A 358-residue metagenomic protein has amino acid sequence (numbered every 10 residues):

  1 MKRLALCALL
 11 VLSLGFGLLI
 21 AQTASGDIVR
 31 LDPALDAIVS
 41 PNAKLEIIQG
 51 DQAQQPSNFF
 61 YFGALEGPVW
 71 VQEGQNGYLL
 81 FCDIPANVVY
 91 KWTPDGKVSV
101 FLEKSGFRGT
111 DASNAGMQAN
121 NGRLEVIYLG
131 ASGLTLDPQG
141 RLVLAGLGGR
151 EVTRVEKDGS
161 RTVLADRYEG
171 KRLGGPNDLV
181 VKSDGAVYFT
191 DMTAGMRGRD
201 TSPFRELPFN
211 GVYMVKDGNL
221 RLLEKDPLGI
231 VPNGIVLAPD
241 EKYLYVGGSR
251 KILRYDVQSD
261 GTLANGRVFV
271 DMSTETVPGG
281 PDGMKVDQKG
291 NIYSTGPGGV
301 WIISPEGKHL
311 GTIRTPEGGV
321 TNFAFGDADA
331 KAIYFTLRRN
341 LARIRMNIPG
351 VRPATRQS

Functional and structural regions predicted by a protein language model:
M1-L4: Positively charged n-region of N-terminal signal peptides that target proteins for export
L6-C7, T262: Short amphipathic alpha-helical "recognition" segments used for binding
C7-G17: Bacterial N-terminal signal peptides
Q22-S358: Sequence-structural signature of mature extracellular/luminal beta-sheet repeat domains, prominently beta-propellers
